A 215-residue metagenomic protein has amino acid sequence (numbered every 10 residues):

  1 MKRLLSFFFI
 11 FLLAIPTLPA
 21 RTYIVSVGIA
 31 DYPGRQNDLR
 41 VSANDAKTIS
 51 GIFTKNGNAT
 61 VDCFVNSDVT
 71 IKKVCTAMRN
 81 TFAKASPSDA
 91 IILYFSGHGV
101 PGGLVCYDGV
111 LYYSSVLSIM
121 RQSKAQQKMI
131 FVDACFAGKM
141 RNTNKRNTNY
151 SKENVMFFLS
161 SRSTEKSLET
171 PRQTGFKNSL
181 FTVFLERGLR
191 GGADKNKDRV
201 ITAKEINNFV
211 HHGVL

Functional and structural regions predicted by a protein language model:
K2-S6, P16-L215: Cysteine endopeptidase catalytic domains of the caspase/legumain-like
F11-L12: Repetitive helical segments and hydrophobic/amphipathic motifs
